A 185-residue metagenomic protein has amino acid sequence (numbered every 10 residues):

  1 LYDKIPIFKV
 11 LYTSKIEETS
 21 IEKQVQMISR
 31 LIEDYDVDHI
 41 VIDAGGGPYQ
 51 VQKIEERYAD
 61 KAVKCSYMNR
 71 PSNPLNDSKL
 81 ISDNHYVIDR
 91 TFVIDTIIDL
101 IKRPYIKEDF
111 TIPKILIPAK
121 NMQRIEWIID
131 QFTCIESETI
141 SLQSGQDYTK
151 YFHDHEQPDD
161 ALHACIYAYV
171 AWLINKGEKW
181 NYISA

Functional and structural regions predicted by a protein language model:
L1-D3, S184: Short, intrinsically disordered, charge-balanced linker/junction segments flanking boundaries in proteins
D3-Q143: Mg2+-dependent endonuclease catalytic cores in nucleic-acid-processing enzymes, primarily RNase H-like
K107-A185: Charge-patterned, long linear interaction tracts outside catalytic cores
